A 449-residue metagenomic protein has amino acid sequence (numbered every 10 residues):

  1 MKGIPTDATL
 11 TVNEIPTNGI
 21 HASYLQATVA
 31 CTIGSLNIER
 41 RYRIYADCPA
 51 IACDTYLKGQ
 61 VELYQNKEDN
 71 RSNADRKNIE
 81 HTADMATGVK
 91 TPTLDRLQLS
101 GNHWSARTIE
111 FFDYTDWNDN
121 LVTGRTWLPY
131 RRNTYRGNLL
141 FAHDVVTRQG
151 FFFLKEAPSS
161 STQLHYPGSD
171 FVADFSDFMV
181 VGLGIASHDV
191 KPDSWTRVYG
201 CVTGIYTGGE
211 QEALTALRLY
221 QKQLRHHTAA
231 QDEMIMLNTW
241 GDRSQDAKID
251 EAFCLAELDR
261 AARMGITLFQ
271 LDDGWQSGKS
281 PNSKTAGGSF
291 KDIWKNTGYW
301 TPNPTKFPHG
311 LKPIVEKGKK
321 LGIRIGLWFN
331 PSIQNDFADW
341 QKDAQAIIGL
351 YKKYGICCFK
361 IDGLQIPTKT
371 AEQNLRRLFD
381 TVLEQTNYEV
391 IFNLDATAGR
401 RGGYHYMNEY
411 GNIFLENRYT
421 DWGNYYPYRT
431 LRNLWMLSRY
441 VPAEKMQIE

Functional and structural regions predicted by a protein language model:
M1-R218: N-terminal accessory beta-strand-rich subdomains and adjacent acidic, glycine-rich linkers that precede catalytic cores
C31-I33, A46, L57-V61, Q98 (+5 more regions): Short, flexible loop/turn elements at secondary-structure junctions
A52, R197-G200, Q270-L271, K360 (+1 more regions): A structural signal for short, well-ordered beta-strand segments and their strand-loop junctions that often border
Y220-E233: N-terminal amphipathic alpha-helix/helix-capping segment at the start of soluble metabolic enzymes
D232-K369: Aromatic-lined carbohydrate-binding/catalytic grooves of carbohydrate-active enzymes
K320, N335-Q345, L383-E449: Glycan-recognition surfaces
K352, L378-Q385: Histidine/acidic residue-rich metal-binding segments in metalloenzymes
C358, G363-D380, A396-G399: P-loop NTPase motor core
